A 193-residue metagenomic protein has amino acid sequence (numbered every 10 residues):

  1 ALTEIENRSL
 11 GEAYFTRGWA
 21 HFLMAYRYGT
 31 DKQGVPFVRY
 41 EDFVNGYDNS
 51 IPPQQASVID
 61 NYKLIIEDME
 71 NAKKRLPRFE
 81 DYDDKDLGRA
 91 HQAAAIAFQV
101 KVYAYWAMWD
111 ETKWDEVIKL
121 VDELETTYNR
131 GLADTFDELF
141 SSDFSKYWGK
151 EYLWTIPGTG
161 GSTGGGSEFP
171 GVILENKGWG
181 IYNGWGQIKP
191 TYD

Functional and structural regions predicted by a protein language model:
A1-L87, W106: Aromatic-anchored glycine-rich loop motif in surface-exposed flexible loops
Q33-V35, Y62, M69-K73, R89-D193: An aromatic- and glycine-enriched ligand-binding surface/loop that stacks and positions planar moieties
